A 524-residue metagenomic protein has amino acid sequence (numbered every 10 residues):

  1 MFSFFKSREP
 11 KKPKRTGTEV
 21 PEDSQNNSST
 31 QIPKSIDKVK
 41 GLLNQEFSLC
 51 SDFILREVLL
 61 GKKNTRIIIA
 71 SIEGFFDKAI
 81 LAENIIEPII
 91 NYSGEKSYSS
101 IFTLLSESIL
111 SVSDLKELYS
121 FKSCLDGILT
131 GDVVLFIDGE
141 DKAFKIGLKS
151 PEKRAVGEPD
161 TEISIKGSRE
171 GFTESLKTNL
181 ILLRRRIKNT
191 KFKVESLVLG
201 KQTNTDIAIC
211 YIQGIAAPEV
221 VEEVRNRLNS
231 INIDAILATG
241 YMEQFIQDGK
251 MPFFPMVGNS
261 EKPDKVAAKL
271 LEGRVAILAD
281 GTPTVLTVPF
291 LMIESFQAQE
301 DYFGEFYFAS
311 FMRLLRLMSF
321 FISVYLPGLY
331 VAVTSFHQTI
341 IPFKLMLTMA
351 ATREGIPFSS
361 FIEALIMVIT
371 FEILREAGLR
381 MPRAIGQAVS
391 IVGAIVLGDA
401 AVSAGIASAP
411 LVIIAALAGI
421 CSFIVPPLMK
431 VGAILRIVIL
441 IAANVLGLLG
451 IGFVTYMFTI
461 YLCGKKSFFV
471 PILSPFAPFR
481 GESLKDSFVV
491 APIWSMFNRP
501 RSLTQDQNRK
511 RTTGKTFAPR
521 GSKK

Functional and structural regions predicted by a protein language model:
M1-Y325, F343, C463-K524: Membrane-embedded alpha-helical signal segments
S323, L329-A332, P342-K524: Generic detector of multi-pass transmembrane helix bundles and their immediately adjacent loops in polytopic membrane
